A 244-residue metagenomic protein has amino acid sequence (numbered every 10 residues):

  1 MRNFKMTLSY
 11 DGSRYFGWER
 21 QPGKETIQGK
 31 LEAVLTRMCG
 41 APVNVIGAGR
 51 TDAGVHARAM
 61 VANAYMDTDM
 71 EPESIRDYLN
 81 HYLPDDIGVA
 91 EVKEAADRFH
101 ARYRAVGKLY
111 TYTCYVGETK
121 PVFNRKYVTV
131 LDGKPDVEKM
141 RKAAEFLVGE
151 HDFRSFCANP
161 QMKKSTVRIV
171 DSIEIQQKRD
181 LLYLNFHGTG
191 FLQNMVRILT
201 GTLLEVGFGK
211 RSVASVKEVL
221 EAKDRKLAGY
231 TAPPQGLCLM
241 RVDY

Functional and structural regions predicted by a protein language model:
M1-Y244: Structured-RNA-binding interfaces characteristic of tRNA pseudouridine synthases
